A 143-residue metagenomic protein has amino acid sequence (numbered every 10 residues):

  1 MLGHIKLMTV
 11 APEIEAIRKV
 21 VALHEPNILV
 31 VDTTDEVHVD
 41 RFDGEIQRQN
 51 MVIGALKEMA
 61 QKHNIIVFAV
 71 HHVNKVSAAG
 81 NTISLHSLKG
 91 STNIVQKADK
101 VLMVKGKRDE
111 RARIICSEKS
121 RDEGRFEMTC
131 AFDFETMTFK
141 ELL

Functional and structural regions predicted by a protein language model:
M1-G44, M51, R108-D109: Conserved inter-motif catalytic segment of the P-loop NTP-binding fold
D43-E45, S84-L85: Short glycine-enriched, charge-decorated loop/helix-capping segments at active-site entrances that position
I46-R48, F134: Glycine-rich, phosphate-binding/catalytic loops in enzymes
G54-L143: Phosphate-binding/switch region of NTP-binding enzymes
